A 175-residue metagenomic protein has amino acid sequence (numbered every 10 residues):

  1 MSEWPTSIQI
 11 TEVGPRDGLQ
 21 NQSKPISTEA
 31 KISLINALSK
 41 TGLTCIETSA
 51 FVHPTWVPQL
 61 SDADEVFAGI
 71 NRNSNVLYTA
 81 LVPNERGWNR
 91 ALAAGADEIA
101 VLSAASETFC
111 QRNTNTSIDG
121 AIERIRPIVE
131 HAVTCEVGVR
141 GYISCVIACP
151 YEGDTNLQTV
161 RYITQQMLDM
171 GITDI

Functional and structural regions predicted by a protein language model:
W4-F51, Q59-A63, G69-N75: Conserved N-terminal beta1-alpha1 strand-loop-helix module at the mouth
P5-I8, G42-T44, R72-Y78, A96-D97 (+2 more regions): Short, well-ordered coil/turn segments that N-cap beta-strands
T11-I32, V76-E85, R112-S117, C145-Q158: Active-site mouth loops of central-metabolism enzymes
T11-V13, D97-S106, R140-S144: Non-cysteine beta-strand/loop elements that form the S-adenosyl-L-methionine
G18, L38, A91, I99 (+2 more regions): Conserved, mostly hydrophobic/aromatic
T44-G69, L102-S117, I147-E152: Glycine-rich, proline-tolerant flexible connector loops at the mouths of alpha/beta enzymes
W56-A80, D119-S144, Y162-Q166: Alpha-helix-loop-beta-strand connector modules within alpha/beta enzyme cores
E85-G95: Catalytic cores of alpha/beta
